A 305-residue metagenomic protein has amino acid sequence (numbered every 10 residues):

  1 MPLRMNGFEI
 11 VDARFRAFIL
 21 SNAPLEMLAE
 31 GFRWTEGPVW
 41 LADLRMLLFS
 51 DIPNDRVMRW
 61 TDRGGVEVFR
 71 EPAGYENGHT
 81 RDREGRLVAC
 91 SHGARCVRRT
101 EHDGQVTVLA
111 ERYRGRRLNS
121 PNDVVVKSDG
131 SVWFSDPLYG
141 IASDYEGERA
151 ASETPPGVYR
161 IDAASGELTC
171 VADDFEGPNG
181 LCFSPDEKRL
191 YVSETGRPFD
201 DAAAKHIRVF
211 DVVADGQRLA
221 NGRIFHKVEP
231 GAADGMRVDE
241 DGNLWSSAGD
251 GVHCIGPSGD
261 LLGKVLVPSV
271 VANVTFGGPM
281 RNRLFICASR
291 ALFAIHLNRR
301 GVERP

Functional and structural regions predicted by a protein language model:
M1-P305: Sequence-structural signature of mature extracellular/luminal beta-sheet repeat domains, prominently beta-propellers
